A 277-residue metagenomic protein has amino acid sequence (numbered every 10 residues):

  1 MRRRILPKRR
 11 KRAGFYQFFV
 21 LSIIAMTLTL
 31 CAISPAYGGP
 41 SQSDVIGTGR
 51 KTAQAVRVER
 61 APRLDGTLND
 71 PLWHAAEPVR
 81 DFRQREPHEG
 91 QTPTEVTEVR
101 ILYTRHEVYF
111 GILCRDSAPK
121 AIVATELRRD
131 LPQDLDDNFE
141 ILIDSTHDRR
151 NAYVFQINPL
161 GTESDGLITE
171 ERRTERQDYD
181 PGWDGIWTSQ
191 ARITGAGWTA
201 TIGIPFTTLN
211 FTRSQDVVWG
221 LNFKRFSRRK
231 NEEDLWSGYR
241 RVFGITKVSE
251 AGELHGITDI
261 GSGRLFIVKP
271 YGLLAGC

Functional and structural regions predicted by a protein language model:
M1-Y16: N-terminal secretory signal peptides that target proteins for export/translocation
R2-L6, L30-C31, F211: Short intrinsically disordered, low-complexity coil segments enriched in acidic
R9, I33-S34: N-terminal start and proteolytic maturation junction detector
F15-F19, Y37: Aromatic (phenylalanine/tyrosine) cluster motif
F19-A32: Bacterial N-terminal signal peptides
A36-C277: Structural preference for beta-rich elements and adjacent junctions enriched in aromatics
